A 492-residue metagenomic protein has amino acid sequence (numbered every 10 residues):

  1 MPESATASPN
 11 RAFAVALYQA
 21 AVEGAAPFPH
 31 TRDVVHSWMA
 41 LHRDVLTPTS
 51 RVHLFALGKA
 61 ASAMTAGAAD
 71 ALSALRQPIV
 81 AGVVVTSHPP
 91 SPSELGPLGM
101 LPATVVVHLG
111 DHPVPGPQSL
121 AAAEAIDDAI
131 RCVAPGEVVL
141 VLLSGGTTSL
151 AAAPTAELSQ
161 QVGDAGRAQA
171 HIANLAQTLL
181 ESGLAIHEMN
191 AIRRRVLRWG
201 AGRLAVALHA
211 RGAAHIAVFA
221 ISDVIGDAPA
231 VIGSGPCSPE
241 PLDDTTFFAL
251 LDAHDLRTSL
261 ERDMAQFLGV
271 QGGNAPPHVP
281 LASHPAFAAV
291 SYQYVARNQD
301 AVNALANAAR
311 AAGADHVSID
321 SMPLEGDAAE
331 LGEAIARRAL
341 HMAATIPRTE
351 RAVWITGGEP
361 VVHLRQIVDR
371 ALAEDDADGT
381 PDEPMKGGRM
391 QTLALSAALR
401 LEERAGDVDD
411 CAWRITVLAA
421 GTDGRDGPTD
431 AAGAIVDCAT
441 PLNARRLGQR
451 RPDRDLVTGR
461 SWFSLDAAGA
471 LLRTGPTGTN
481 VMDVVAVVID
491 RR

Functional and structural regions predicted by a protein language model:
M1-F55, A63-M64: An N-terminal, well-structured beta->alpha segment
A56-P92: Active-site cofactor/substrate anionic-group-binding motifs, chiefly glycine- and Lys/Arg-rich phosphate-binding loops
A68-Q77, L98-V106, P154-N174, L208-A213 (+5 more regions): A glycine- and small-aliphatic-rich helix-loop capping segment at beta-alpha/alpha-beta transitions that lines
V85-P135, I192-R193: Glycine-rich oxoanion-binding loops at beta->alpha junctions
P97, A213-A217, G233, P239-D327 (+1 more regions): Accessory alpha-helical/coil subdomains and C-terminal extensions that flank or cap enzyme catalytic cores
P115-A121, D127-V231, P236-C237, V457-R460 (+2 more regions): Glycine-rich, mobile lid/loop segments that gate access to catalytic sites or pores
S159-L184, E240-R257, I367-V417: Gly/Ser/Thr-rich active-site loops/lids in small-molecule metabolic enzymes that frequently grip phosphoryl groups
D376, D382-R492: Internal helix-turn-beta structural module
